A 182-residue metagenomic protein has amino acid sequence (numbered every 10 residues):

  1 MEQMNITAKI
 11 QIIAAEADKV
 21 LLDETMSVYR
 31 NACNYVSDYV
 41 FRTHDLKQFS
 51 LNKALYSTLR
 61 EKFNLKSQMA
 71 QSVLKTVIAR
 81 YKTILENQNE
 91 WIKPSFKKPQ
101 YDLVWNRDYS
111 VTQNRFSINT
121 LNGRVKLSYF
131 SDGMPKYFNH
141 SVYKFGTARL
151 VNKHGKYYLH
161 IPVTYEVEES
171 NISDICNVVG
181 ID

Functional and structural regions predicted by a protein language model:
M1-I181: Nucleic-acid substrate recognition interfaces
